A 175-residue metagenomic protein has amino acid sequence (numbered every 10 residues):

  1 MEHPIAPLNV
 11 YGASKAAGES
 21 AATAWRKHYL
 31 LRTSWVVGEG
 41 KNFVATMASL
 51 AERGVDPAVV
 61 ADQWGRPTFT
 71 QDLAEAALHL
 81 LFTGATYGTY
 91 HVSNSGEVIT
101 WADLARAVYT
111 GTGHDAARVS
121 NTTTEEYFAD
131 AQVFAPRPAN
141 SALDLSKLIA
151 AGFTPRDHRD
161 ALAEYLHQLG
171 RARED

Functional and structural regions predicted by a protein language model:
M1-L31: Catalytic helix-loop patch of NAD(P)-dependent Rossmann-fold dehydrogenases
P7-S14, D62, R66-T70: The catalytic Tyr-centered alpha-helix of NAD(P)H-dependent dehydrogenases
G12, L30, P67, V98 (+2 more regions): Short aromatic/basic micro-patch
T23-G65, Q71-D72: NAD(P)-dependent short-chain dehydrogenase/reductase
V44, A48, T70-L78, R159-L166: Short, amphipathic alpha-helical "lid/cap" segments that border enzyme active or binding sites
V59-W64, Y90-V98, A150: Glycine-rich Rossmann NAD(P)(H)-binding loop
A76, T83-V133, E164, G170-D175: Mid/C-terminal beta-alpha module of Rossmann-like enzyme folds, strongest in SDR-family dehydrogenases/epimerases
P136-D175: C-terminal amphipathic/interface module of NAD(P)-dependent oxidoreductases and related NAD-binding regulators
